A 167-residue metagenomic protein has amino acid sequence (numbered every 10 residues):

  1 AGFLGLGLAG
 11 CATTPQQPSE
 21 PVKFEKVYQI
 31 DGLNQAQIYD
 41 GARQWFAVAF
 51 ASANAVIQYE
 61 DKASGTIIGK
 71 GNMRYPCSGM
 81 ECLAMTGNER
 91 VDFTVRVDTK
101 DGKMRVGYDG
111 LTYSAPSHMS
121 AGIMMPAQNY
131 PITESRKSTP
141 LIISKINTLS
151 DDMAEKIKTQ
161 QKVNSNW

Functional and structural regions predicted by a protein language model:
G7-G10: C-terminal motif of bacterial Sec signal peptides marking the signal peptidase cleavage site
A12-W167: Ser/Thr-rich, low-complexity intrinsically disordered terminal regions
